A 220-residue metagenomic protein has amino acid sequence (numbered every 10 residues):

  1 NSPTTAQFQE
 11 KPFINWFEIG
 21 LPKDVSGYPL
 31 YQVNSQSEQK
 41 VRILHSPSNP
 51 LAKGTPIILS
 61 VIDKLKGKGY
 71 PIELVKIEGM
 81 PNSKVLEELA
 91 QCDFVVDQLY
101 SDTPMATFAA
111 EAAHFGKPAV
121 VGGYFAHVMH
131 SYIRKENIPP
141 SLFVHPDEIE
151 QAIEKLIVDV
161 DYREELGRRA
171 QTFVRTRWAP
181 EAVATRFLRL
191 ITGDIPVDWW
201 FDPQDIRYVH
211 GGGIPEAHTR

Functional and structural regions predicted by a protein language model:
N1-E18, V25, S60: A short, active-site helix/loop in glycosyltransferases that binds the activated sugar's phosphate group
F17-K53, L59: Conserved donor-binding/catalytic core segment of Leloir-type glycosyltransferases
I77-E88, Y100-M105, A109: Conserved active-site histidine-acidic residue motif and adjacent donor-binding/catalytic loop of glycosyltransferases
L86, A109-H114, V128-M129, I133-R134: Short alpha-helical segment that forms part of, or immediately flanks, the ligand-binding pocket in carbohydrate-active
A90-P104, K117-P118: Acidic donor-binding loop of glycosyltransferase active sites
P118-F125: Short hydrophobic beta-strand element within catalytic cores of glycosyltransferases and related nucleotide-activated
M129-E154: Change "using UDP/GDP/dTDP sugars" to "using nucleotide sugars
D161-W199: A charged, aromatic-enriched C-terminal amphipathic alpha-helix characteristic of glycosyltransferases across folds
